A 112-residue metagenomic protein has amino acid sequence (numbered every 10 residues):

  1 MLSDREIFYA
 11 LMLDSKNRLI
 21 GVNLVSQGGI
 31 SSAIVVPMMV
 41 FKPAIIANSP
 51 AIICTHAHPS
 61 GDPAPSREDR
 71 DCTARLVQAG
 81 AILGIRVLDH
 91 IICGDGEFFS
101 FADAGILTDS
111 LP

Functional and structural regions predicted by a protein language model:
M1-I20: Long amphipathic N-terminal alpha/beta scaffold segment
M12-K16, S26-P112: Active-site-proximal loop/helix of nucleotide/amide-processing enzymes and allied scaffolds
